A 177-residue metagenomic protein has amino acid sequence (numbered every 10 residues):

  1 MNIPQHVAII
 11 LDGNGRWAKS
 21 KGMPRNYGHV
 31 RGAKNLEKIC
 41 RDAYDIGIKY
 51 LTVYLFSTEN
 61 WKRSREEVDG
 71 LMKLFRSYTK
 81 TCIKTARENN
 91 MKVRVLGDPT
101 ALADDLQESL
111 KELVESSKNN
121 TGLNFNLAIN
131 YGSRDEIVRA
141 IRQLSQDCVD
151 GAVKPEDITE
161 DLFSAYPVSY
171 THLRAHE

Functional and structural regions predicted by a protein language model:
M1-R174: Flexible, compositionally biased loop and terminal segments
